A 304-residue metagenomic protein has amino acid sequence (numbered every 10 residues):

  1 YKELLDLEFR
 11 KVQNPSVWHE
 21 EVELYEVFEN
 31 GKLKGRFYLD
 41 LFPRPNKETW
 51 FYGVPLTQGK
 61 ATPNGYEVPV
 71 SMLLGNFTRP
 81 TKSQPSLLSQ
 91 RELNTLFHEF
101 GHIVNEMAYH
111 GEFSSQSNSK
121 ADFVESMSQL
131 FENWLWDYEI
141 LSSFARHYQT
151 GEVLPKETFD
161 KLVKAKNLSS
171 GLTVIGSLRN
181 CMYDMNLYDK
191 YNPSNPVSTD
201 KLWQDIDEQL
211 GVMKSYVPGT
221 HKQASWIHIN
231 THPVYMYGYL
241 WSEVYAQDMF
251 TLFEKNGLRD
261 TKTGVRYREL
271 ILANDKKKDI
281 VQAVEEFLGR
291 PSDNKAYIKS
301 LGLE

Functional and structural regions predicted by a protein language model:
L5-F9, P15-H19, L33-R36, L96-E99 (+5 more regions): C-terminal, non-catalytic "cap/extension" segments appended to globular domains
V12, A61-N64, Q84-R91, S114-D122 (+1 more regions): Alpha-helix capping and helix-loop boundary segments enriched in small/acidic/polar residues
V17-H19, E26-N94, K214-G219: Active-site-adjacent "gating/activation" loops or surface patches in catalytic cores
L24-F28, Q129-E132: Charged, often glycine-rich, active-site loop that binds/positions anionic groups
